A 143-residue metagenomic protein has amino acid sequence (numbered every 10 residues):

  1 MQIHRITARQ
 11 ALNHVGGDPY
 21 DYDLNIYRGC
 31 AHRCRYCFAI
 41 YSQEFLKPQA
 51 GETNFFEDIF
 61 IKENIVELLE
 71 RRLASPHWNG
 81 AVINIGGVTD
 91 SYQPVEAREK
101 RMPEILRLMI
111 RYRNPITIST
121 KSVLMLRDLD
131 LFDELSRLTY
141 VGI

Functional and structural regions predicted by a protein language model:
Q2-Y140: Conserved Radical SAM active-site core
